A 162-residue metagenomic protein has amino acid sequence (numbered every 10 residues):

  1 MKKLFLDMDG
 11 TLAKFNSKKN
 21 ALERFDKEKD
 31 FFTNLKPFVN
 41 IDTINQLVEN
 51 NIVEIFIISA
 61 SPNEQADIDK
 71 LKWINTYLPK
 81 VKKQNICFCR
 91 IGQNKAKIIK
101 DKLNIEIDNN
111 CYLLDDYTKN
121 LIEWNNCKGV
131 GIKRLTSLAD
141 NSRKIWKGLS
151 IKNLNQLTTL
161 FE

Functional and structural regions predicted by a protein language model:
M1-S17: Asp-based phosphoryl-transfer active-site loop
D7, I58-A60, L114: Short hydrophobic segments within beta-strands
A13-N16, I55, E64-I68, K95-K97 (+2 more regions): Short catalytic/ligand-binding loop motif for oxyanion handling, primarily in non-cytosolic enzymes, centered on
E23-F56, E64-I68: Short, acidic loop-to-helix structural element flanking the phosphoryl-transfer center in phosphate-processing enzymes
I55, I86, G129-G131: Hydrophobic/aromatic residues located in beta-strands of well-ordered beta-sheets within soluble catalytic
A60-N109: Substrate-recognition "cap/lid" segment bordering the active-site pocket of phosphatases
K97-E106, L149-E162: Short amphipathic alpha-helix with an adjacent loop that forms part of the alpha/beta core around
D108-K152: Acidic, Mg2+-coordinating phosphoryl-transfer loop and its flanking beta/alpha structural elements, shared across
